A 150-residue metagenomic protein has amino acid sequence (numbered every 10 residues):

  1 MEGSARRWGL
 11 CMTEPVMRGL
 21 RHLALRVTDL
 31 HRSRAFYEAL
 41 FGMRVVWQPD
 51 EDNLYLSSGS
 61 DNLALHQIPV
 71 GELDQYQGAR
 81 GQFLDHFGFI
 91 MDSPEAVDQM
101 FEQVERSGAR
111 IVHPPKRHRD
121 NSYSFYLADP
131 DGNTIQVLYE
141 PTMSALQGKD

Functional and structural regions predicted by a protein language model:
E2-V16, F101-D150: Vicinal oxygen chelate
G19-T28, S57, Y76-Q103, Y123-A128: Vicinal oxygen chelate
R21, F41-G42, E51-D52, D85 (+2 more regions): Residue-level marker for the onset of beta-strands and adjacent loop->beta junctions in well-ordered domains
H31-R44: Amphipathic alpha-helical segments
R34-A35, D98, I135: Alpha-helical elements of the RecA-like P-loop NTPase motor core of helicases
R44-G81, T134-P141: Conserved short beta-strand elements that form part of the metal-binding/catalytic scaffold of enzyme active sites
